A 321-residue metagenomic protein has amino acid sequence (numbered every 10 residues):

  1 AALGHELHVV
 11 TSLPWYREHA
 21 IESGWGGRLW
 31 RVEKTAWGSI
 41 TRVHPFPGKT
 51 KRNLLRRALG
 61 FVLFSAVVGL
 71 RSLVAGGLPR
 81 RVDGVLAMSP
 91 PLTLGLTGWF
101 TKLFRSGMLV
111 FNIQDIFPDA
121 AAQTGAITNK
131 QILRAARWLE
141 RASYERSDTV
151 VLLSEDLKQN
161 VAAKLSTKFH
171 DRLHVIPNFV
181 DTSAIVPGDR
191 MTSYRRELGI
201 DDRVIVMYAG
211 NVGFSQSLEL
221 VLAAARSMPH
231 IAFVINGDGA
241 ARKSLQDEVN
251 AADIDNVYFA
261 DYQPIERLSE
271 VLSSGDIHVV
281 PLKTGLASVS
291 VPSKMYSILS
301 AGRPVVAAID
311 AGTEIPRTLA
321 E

Functional and structural regions predicted by a protein language model:
A1-A36: N-terminal subdomain of nucleotide-sugar transferases
H5, A162, F179-R196, S217: Acidic anion/phosphate-binding donor-loop and adjacent secondary structure in glycosyltransferase catalytic cores
L13, D156, I176-F179: Carbohydrate-associated surface elements
R57-L73, V82-G107, F111-Q114, D119: An aromatic- and histidine-rich active-site surface loop
L73, R81, T93-L96, F100-F104 (+1 more regions): Membrane-proximal helix-turn-helix segments that form the acceptor-binding/catalytic region of lipid-linked
V180, I200-Q216, L222-R226, V234: Conserved donor-binding/catalytic core segment of Leloir-type glycosyltransferases
D201, M228-G237, R242-S269: Nucleotide-activated donor-binding/catalytic signature segment of Leloir-type glycosyltransferases, i.e., the conserved
Q216, V257, D261-S273, H278-L299 (+1 more regions): Nucleotide-sugar-dependent
